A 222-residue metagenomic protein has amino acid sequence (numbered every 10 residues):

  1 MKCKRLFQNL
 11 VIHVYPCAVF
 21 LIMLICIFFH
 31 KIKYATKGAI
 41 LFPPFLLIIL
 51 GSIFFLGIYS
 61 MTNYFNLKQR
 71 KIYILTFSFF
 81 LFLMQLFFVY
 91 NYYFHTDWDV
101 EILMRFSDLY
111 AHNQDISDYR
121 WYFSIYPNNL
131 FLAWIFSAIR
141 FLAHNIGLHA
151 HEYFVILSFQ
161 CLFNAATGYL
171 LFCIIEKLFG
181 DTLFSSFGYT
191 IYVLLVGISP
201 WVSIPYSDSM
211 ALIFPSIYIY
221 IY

Functional and structural regions predicted by a protein language model:
M1-F87: Start-transfer (signal-anchor) and selected internal transmembrane alpha helices of multi-pass inner/ER membrane
L47-G51, L103-R105, N164-G168, Y192 (+1 more regions): Hydrophobic core segments of transmembrane alpha-helices in multi-pass, intramembrane catalytic enzymes
Y59-S60, V155-F179, I217: Transmembrane-helix motifs of polytopic, lipid-linked glycan transferases
Y90-W98, Q114-S137: Membrane-proximal lumenal/periplasmic loop motifs of glycosylation machinery
M104-F106, Y122-L148, F154: Short hydrophobic/aromatic helix or loop-helix immediately within or flanking a transmembrane segment in polytopic
A150, G168-L194, L212: Transmembrane-helix signature of polytopic, membrane-embedded enzymes that assemble or transfer cell-envelope glycans
G197-M210: Short acidic/glycine- and proline-prone juxtamembrane loop motifs at membrane-interface regions of multi-pass membrane
